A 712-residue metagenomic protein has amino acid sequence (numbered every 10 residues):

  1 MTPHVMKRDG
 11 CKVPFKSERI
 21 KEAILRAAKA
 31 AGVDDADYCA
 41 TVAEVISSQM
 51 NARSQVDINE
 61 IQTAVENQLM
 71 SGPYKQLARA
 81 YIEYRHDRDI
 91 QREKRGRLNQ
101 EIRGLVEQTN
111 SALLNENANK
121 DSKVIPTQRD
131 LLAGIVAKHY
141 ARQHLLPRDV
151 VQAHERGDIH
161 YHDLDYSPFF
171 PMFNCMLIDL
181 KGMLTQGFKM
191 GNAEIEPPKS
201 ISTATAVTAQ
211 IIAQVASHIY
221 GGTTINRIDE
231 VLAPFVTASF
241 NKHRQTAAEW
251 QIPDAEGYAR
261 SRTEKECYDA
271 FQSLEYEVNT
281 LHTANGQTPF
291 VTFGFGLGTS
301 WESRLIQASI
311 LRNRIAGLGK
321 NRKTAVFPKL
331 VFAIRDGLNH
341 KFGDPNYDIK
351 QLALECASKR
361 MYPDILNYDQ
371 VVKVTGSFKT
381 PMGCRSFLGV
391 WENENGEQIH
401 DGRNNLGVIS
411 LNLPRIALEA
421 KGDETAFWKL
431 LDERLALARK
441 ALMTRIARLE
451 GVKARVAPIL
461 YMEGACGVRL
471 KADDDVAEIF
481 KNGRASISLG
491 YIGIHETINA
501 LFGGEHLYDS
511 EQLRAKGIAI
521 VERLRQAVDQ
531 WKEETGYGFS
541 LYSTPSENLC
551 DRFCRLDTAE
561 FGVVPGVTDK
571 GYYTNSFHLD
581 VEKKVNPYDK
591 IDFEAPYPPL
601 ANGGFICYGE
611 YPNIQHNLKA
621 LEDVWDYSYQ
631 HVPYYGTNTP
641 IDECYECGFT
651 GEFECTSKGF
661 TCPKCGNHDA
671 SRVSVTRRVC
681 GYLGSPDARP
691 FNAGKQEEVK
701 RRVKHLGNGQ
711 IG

Functional and structural regions predicted by a protein language model:
M1-T109, Q696-R702: Charged, amphipathic alpha-helical regulatory modules used for macromolecular assembly or allosteric control
P3, V45-M50, V291-T292, E496-L501 (+1 more regions): Short, hydrophobic beta-strand segments
K16, T656, G681-Y682: Conformational switch/transducer regions in large eukaryotic molecular machines and scaffolds
A28, F271, E275, A500 (+1 more regions): Metallocofactor- and cofactor-centric catalytic cores in central/energy metabolism, strongly enriched
D87, Q91, L98-G483, G504-E505 (+2 more regions): Conserved catalytic cores of very large enzyme subunits
E230, I487-A500, E522, R678: Contiguous, well-ordered alpha-helical segments that form the cores/surfaces of helical PPI scaffolds
G666-G712: Long insertion/accessory domains within large nucleic-acid-processing enzymes
